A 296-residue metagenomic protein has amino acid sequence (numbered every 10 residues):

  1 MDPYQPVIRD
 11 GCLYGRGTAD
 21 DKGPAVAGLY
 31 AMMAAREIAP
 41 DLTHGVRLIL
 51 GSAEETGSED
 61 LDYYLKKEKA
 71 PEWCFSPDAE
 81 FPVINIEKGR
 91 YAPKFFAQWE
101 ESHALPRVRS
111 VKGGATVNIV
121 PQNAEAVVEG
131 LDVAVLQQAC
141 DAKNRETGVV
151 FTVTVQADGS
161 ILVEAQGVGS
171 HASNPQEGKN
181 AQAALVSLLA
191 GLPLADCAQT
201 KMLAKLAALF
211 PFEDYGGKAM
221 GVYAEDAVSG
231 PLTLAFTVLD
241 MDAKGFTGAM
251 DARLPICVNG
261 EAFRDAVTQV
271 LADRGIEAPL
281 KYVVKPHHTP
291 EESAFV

Functional and structural regions predicted by a protein language model:
M1-L50, T56-E59, E68-E72: Active-site metal-coordination/substrate-binding segment of hydrolases, especially metallo-dependent peptidases
L13, V168-H171, K285: A short, flexible beta-alpha/helix-coil linker loop
D20-A27, A124, A181-A184, F295: Catalytic-loop motifs flanking and including active-site residues across diverse enzymes
A25, S58-D62, P175, E261-R264 (+1 more regions): Conserved strand-to-helix beginnings and helix N-cap segments that scaffold or border functional pockets
M33, V186-P193, L271, G275: Short amphipathic alpha-helical signal-transduction/dimerization elements
L48, V108, F151-V153, I276-Y282: Generic structural signal for residues in well-ordered beta-strands
E55, D62-P255: Midchain, well-structured core segments that form catalytic/ion-binding scaffolds
M241, F246-V296: Substrate-recognition/cap regions that form aromatic- and gly/pro-loop-enriched pockets for small-molecule ligands
